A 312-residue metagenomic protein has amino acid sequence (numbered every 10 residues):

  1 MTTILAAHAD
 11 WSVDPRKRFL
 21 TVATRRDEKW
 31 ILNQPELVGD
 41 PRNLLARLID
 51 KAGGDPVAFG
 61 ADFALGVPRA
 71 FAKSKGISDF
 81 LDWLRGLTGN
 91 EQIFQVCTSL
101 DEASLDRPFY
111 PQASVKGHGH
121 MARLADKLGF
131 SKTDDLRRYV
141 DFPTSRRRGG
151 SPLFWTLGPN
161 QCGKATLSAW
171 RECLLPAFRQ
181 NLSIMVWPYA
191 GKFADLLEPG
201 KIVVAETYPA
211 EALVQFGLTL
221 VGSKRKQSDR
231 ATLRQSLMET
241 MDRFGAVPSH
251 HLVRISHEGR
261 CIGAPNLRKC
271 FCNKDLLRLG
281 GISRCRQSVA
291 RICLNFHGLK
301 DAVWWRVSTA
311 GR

Functional and structural regions predicted by a protein language model:
T2-A7, W11-R312: RNase H-like (RuvC/DEDD) metal-dependent nuclease/polynucleotide-processing core
